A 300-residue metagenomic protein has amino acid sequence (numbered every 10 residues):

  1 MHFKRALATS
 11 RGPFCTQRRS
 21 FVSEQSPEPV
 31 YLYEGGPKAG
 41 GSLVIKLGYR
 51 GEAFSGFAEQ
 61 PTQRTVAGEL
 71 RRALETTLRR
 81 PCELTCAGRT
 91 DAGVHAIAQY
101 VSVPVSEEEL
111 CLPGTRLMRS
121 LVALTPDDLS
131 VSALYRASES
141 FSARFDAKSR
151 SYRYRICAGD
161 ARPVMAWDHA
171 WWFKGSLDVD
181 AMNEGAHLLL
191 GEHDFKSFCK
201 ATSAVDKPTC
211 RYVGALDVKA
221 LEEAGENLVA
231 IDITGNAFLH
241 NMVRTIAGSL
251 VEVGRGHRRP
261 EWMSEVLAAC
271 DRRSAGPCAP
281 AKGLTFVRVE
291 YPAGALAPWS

Functional and structural regions predicted by a protein language model:
M1-F21: N-terminal mitochondrial targeting presequence
C15, R19-S300: Structured-RNA-binding interfaces characteristic of tRNA pseudouridine synthases
